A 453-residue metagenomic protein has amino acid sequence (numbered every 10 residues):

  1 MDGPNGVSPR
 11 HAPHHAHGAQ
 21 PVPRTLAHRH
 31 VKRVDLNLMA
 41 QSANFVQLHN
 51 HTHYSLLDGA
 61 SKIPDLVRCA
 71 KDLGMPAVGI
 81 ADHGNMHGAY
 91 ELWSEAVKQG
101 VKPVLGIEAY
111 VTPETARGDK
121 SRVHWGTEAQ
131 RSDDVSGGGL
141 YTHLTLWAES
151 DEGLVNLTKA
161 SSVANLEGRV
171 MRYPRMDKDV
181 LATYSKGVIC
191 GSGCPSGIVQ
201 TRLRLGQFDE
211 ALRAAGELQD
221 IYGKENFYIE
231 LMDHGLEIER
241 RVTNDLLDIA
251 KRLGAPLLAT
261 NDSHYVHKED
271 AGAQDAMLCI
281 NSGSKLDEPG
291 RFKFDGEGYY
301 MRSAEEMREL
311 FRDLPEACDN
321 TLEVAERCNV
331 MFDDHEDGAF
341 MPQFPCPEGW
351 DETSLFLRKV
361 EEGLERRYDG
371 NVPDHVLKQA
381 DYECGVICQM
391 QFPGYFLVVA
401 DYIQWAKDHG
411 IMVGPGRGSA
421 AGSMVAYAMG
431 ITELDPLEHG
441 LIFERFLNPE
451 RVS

Functional and structural regions predicted by a protein language model:
D2-S453: Phosphodiester-processing cores and adjacent nucleic acid-binding clamps
